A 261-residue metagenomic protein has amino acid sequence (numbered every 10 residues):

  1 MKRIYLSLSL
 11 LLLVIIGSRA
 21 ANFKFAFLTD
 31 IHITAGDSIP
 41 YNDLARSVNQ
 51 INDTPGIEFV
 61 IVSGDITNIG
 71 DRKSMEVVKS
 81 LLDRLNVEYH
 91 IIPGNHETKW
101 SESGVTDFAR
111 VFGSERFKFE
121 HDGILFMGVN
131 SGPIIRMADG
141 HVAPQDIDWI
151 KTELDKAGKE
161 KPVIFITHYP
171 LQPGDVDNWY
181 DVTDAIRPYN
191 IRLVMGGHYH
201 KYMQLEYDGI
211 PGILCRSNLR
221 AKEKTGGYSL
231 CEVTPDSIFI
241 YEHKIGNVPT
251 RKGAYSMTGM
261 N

Functional and structural regions predicted by a protein language model:
M1-N22: Bacterial Sec-dependent N-terminal signal peptides
G17-V77, Y255, N261: N-terminal active-site segment of His-dependent metallophosphoesterases
A20-A26, K118-G128, G158-P162, E206-G212 (+1 more regions): Beta-strand-turn-beta hairpins that frame and shape the catalytic cleft of phosphate-ester-processing enzymes
D30, V60, D65, V78 (+7 more regions): Divalent metal-coordination and catalytic microenvironments
T34-G36, N68-S74, N95-S103, I134-A138 (+3 more regions): Active-site environment of divalent metal-dependent phosphoester hydrolases
I39, F119, Y207-N261: Binuclear metal-dependent phosphoesterase catalytic core
N42-S47, S74-V78, E102-F119, A143-E153 (+1 more regions): Alpha-helical scaffolding within the catalytic cores of extracellular/periplasmic polymer-degrading hydrolases
N49-V60, A138-G212, I238-F239: His/acidic metal-ligating clusters that form di-metal
